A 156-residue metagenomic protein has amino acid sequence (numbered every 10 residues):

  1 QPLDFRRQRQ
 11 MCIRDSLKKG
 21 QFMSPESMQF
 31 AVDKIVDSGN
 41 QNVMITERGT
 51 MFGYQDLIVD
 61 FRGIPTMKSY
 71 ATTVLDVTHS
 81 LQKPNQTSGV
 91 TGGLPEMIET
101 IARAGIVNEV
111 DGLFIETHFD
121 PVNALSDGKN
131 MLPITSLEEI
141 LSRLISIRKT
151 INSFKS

Functional and structural regions predicted by a protein language model:
Q1-I13: Single conserved hydrophobic/aromatic residue that forms the stacking wall/gate of nucleotide- or nucleobase-binding
L3, T46, L75: Active-site flanking residues adjacent to catalytic metal/cofactor-binding acidic residues
Q10, I35, M67, A104-G105: Generic structural signal for hydrophobic
R14, N40-V43, Y70-A71, E109-D111: Short, well-ordered coil/turn segments that N-cap beta-strands
L17, D76, G105, I115: Conserved, mostly hydrophobic/aromatic
K18-Q29, E47-P65, K83-A102: Active-site glycine- and acidic-residue-rich loops that bind and position anionic ligands or nucleotide-like cofactors
I98-I101, N108-N130: Glycine-rich phosphate-binding active-site loops on the catalytic face of alpha/beta enzymes
D120-S153: C-terminal helical cap(s) of enzyme catalytic domains, especially alpha/beta-barrels
